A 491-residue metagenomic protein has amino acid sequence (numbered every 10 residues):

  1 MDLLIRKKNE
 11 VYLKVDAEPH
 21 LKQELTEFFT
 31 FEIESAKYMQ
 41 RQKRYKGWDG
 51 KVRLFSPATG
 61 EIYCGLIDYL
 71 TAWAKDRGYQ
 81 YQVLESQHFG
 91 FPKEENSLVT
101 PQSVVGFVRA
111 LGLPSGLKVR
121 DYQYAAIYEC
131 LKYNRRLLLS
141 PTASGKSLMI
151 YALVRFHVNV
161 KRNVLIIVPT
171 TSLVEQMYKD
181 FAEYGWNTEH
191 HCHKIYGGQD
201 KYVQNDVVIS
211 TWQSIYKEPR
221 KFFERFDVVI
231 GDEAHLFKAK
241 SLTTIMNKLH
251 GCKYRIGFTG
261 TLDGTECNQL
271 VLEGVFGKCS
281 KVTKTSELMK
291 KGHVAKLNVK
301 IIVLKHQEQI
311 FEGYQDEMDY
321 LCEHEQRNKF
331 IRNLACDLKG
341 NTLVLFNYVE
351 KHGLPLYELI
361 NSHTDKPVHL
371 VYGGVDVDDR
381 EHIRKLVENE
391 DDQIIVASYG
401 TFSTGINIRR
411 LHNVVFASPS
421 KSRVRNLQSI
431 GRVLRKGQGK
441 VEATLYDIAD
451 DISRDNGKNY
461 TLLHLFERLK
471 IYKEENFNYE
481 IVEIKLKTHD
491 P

Functional and structural regions predicted by a protein language model:
K132-R155: Walker A/P-loop
S147-E183, Y348-E350: Conserved Walker A/P-loop ATP-binding site and its immediately adjacent core in helicase/helicase-like ATPase domains
T171-Y196, H363: Conserved helix-turn-beta segment of the N-terminal RecA-like "Helicase ATP-binding" lobe in SF1/SF2 helicases
E175, H191-V203, L354-P355, K366-S403: Conserved helicase ATPase core of P-loop NTP-dependent helicases/translocases
F226-D227, A397, I406-P419, Q428 (+1 more regions): A short beta-strand element within the Helicase C-terminal
D227, H235-N298, Y472: Post-DEXD/H (motif II) to motif III coupling segment of the RecA-like Helicase ATP-binding lobe
Q309-N347, K351-S362: Conserved interdomain hinge at the start of the Helicase C-terminal
R432-F466: Conserved segment of the helicase C-terminal RecA-like domain
